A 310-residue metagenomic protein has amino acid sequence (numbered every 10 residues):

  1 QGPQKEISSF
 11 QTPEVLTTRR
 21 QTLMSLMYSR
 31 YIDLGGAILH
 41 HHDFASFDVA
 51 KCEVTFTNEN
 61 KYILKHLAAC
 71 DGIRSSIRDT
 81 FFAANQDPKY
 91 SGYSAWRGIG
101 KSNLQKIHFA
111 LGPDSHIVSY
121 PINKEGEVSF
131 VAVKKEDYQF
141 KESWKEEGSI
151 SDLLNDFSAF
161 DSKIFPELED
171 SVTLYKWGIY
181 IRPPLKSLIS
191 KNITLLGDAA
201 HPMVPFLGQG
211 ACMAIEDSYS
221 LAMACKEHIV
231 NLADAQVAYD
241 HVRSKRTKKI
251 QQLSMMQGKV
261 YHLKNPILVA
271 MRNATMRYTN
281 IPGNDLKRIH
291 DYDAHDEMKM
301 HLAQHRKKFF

Functional and structural regions predicted by a protein language model:
Q1-F82, Q86-I99, D137-S151, H295-F310: Conserved N-terminal helical subregion
L34-G35, K51, L111-G112, L174-P183: Short gly/ser/thr-rich secondary-structure transition/capping motifs
A68-A69, S119, L174-H262: Conserved mid-domain beta->alpha element of the FAD-binding
S75, A95-R97, S115-V118, A200-H201: Histidine-centered metal-chelating micro-motifs
K101-K106, Y138-Q139, K163, K186 (+1 more regions): Short helix-loop capping/hinge motifs at secondary-structure junctions, enriched in acidic/polar residues
K106-F140, E146-I150, L154-A159, I179: Active-site substrate-recognition segment that forms the wall of the catalytic cavity or substrate channel
S143-K176, L232-A233, D240-H241, K245: Flavin-binding catalytic cores
Q252, M256-M300: Alpha-helical membrane-targeting segments
